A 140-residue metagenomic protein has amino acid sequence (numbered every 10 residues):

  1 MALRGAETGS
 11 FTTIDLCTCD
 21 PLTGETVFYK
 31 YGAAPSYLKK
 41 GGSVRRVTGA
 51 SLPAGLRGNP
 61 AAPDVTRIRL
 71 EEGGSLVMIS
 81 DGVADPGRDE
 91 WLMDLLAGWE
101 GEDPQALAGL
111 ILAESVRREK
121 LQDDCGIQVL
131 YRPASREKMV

Functional and structural regions predicted by a protein language model:
M1-G41, V116-Q122, L130: Catalytic core of PPM/PP2C metal-dependent serine/threonine phosphatase domains
M1-G5, G32-R67, E71, G109-R118: PP2C/PPM family metal-dependent serine/threonine protein phosphatase catalytic domain, recognizing the conserved
T18-P21, I68-E72: Extracellular and analogous surface-interaction loops
P21, T26, R45, A54-L56 (+3 more regions): A broad, structure-centric signal for solvent-exposed, well-ordered loop/edge residues that line or flank functional
R45, L52, L70, G74-Q122 (+1 more regions): Active-site-proximal, acidic helix/loop segment immediately C-terminal to a metal-coordinating Asp/Glu
P133-V140: Intrinsically disordered or compositionally simple regulatory linkers and C-terminal tails in signal-transduction
